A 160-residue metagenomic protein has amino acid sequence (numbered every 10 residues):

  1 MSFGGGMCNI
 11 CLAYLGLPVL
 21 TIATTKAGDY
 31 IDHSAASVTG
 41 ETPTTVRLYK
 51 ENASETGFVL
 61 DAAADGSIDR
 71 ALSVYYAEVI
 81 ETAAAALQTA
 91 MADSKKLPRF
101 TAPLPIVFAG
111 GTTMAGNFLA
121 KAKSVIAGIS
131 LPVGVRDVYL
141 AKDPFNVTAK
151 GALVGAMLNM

Functional and structural regions predicted by a protein language model:
M1-T21, A35: Gly/Thr-rich phosphate-binding beta-strand-loop-beta motif of the actin/hexokinase/Hsp70
G4-G6, G16, A27-G28, G110-G111 (+1 more regions): Glycine-centered flexibility sites
C11-L12, P43-E55: A short helix-loop
L12, L20, V38, G57-M160: Helical "lid/coupling" subdomains associated with nucleotide-phosphate turnover
A13, I22-S37, E41: Acidic, glycine-rich loop-and-beta core segments that form the ion-binding/anion-interacting portion of active sites
T25-K26, A36-S37, T45-Y49, L131-V135: Glycine-rich loops and low-complexity Gly/Arg-rich segments that provide flexible linkers or classic glycine-based
D29, P43-R47, G66, R70: Generic alpha-helical secondary structure signal
